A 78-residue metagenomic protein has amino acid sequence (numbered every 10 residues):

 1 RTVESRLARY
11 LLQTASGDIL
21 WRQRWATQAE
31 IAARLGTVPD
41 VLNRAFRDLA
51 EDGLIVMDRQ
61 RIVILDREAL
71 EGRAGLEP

Functional and structural regions predicted by a protein language model:
R1-V3: Compact structured core domains
R6, Y10-P78: Phosphate-/nucleic-acid-contacting segments
